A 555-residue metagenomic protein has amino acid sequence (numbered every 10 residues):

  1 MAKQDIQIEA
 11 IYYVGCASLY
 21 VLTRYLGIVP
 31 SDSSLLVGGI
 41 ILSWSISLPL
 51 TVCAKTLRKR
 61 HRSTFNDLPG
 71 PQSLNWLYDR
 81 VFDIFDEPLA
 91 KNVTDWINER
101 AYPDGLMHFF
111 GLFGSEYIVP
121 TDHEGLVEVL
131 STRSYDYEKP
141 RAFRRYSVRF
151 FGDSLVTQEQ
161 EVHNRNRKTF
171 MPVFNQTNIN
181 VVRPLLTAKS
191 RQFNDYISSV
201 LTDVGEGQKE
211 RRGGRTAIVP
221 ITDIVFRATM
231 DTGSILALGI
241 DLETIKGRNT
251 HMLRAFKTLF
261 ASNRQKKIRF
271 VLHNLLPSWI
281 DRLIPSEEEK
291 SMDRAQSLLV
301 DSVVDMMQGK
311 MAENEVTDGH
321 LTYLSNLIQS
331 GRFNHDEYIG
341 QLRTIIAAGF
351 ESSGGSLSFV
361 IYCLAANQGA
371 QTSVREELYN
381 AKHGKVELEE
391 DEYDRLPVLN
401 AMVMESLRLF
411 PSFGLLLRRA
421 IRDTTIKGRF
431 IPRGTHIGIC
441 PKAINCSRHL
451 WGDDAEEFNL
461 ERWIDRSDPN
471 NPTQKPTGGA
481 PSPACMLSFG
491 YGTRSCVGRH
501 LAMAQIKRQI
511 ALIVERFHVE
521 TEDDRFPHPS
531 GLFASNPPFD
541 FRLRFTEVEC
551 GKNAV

Functional and structural regions predicted by a protein language model:
M1-Q4, N536-V555: C-terminal helix/juxtamembrane-tail motif
A2-R165, T187-Q192, E243, A295-L298 (+3 more regions): N-terminal membrane-proximal hinge/A-helix region immediately C-terminal to the signal-anchor transmembrane segment
L36, K139-R145, V181-L357: Cytochrome P450 heme-thiolate monooxygenase catalytic core
F82-N98, D305, V386-K427, C550 (+1 more regions): Conserved cytochrome P450 K-helix E-x-x-R motif and the immediately C-terminal K′/meander segment
R183-T187, K209-R215, H251-F260, T317-L324 (+9 more regions): Cytochrome P450 I-helix active-site segment
S199, Q368-A370, P481-S482, S495 (+1 more regions): Cytochrome P450 heme-binding "Cys pocket" and the immediately downstream C-terminal segment
S352-A365, Q509: Short, small-residue alpha-helix embedded
I439-P476: Conserved cytochrome P450 K-helix/beta-meander segment immediately N-terminal to the heme-binding cysteine loop
